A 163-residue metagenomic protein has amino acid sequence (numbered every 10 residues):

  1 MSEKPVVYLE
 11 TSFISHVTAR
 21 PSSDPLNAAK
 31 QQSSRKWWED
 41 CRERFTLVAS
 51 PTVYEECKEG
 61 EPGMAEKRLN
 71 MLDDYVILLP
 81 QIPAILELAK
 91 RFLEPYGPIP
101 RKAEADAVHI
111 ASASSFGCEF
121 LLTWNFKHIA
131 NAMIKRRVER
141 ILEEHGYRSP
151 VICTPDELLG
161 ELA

Functional and structural regions predicted by a protein language model:
M1-A49, E59-L69, V76, E94-P100 (+2 more regions): Short, well-structured N-terminal submotif of metal-dependent ribonuclease cores
V6, T46, E119-L121, V151: Beta-sheet entry/capping signal
L9-E10, A49-S50, K102-E104, N125 (+1 more regions): Histidine- and aromatic-rich ligand-binding microenvironments
F13-I14, V53-E56, K127-I129, L158-L159: Short, solvent-exposed loop/turn segments at secondary-structure junctions
E39, K90, I110, E139-L142: Short glycine-/small-residue-rich flexible loop motifs, especially phosphate/cofactor-binding loops
E43, D74-V76, G146-P150: A short helix-to-beta-strand connector/capping loop
E55-E56, P83-L88, E157-A163: A short acidic, often aromatic-flanked loop/helix-cap motif at beta-alpha or helix-coil junctions that lines enzyme
I77-I134: Active-site neighborhoods of divalent-metal-dependent phosphate/nucleic-acid chemistry enzymes
